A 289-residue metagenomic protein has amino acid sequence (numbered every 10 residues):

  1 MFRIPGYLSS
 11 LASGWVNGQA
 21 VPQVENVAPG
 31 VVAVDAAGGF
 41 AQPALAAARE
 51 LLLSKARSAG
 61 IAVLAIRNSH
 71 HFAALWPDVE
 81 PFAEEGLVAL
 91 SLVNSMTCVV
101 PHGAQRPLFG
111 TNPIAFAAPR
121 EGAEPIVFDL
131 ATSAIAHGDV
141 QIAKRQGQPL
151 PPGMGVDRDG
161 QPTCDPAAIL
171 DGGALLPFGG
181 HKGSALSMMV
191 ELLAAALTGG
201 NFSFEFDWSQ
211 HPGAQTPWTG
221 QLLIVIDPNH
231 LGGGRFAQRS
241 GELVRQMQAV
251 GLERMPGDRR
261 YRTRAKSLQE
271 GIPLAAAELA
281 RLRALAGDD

Functional and structural regions predicted by a protein language model:
M1-L53: Active-site cofactor/substrate anionic-group-binding motifs, chiefly glycine- and Lys/Arg-rich phosphate-binding loops
F2-G6, P43-A47, L51, A73 (+8 more regions): Conserved active-site and cofactor/substrate-binding residues in soluble primary-metabolism enzymes
P5-A12, E50-L53, E80-A83, A117 (+4 more regions): Predominant activation on well-ordered alpha-helical scaffold segments within soluble catalytic domains
V31-E121: A generic, well-ordered mixed alpha/beta core segment in the N-terminal half of proteins
L87-C98, L192-S209: Glycine-rich phosphate/pyrophosphate-binding loops and their adjacent beta-strand/loop elements at enzyme active sites
V99-A167: Phosphate/diphosphate-binding glycine-rich loops and adjacent basic-rich segments that engage nucleotide
A136-A194, T198-G199, T216: Small-residue-enriched flexible segments
L197, F202-D289: Catalytic-core signal marking the mid-to-C-terminal active-site face
